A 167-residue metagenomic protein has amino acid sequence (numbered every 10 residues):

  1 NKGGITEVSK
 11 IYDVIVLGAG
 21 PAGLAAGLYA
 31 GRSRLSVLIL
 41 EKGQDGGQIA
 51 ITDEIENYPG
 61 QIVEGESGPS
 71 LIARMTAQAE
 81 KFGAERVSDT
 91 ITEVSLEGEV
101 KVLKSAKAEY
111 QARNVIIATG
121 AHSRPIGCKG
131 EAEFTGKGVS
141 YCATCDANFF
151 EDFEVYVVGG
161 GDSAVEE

Functional and structural regions predicted by a protein language model:
T6-Y12, V16-K42, T135, Y141-E167: Rossmann-like dinucleotide/flavin-binding elements
K10-Y12, S105-N114: Core beta-strand elements of the Rossmann-like FAD/NAD(P) dinucleotide-binding domain in flavoenzyme oxidoreductases
A26, I49, L96, I126-C128 (+2 more regions): Short glycine-/acidic-enriched loop or helix-start segments at secondary-structure transitions that form or flank
Q44-G46: Helix N-cap at the beta1-alpha1 junction of Rossmann-like dinucleotide-binding domains, i.e., the first residues
A50-E109: N-terminal Rossmann-like dinucleotide/flavin-binding domain of flavoprotein oxidoreductases that bind FAD/FMN
V115, T119-C142: Glycine-rich beta-alpha-beta "Rossmann" dinucleotide-binding loop(s) and their flanking helix/strand
